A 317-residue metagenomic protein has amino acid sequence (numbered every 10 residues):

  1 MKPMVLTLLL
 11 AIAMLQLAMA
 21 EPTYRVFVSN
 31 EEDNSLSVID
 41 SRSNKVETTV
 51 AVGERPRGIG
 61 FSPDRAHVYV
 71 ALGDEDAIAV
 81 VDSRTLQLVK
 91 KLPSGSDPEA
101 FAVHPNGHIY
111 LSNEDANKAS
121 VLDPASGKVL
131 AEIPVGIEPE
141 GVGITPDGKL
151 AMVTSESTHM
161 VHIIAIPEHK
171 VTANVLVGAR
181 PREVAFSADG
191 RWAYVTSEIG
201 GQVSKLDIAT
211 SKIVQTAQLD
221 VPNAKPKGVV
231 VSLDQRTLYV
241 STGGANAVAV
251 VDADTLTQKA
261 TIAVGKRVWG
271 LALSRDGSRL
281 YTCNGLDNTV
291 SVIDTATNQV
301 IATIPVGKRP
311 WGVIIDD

Functional and structural regions predicted by a protein language model:
M1-L8: Bacterial N-terminal signal peptides that target proteins for export
L10-A11, Q16-D317: Predominantly soluble domains enriched in secretory-pathway, periplasmic, or organellar proteins
